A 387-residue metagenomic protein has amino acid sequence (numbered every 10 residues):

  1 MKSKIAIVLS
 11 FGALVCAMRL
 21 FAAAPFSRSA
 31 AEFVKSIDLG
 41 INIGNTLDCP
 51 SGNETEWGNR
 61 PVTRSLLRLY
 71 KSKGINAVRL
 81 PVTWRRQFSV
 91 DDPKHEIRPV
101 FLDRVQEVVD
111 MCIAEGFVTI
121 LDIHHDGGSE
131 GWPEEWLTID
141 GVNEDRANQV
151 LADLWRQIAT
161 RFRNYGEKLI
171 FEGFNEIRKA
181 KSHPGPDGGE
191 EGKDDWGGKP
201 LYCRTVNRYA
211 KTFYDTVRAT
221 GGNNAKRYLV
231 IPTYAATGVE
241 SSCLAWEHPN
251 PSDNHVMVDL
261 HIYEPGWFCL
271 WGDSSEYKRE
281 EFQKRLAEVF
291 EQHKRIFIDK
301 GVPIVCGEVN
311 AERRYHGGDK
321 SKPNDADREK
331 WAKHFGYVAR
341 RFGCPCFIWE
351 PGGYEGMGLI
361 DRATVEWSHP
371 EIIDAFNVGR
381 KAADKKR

Functional and structural regions predicted by a protein language model:
M1-A6: Positively charged n-region of N-terminal signal peptides that target proteins for export
V8-R19: Bacterial N-terminal signal peptides
L20-A77, D92-H95: N-terminal carbohydrate-binding accessory modules
R28-S29, D145-E312, R341-F347: Active-site region of glycoside hydrolase catalytic domains
I43-V62, V90-I97, W136, N143 (+2 more regions): Acidic/histidine-rich helix-loop elements that form or flank divalent-metal/phosphate-binding sites at the catalytic
G58-V78, P93-H125, S129-G173, V206-R218: An active-site-proximal structural segment forming one wall of the substrate-binding cleft that immediately precedes
P61-T83, H293-F297, V338, P345: Catalytic domains of carbohydrate-active enzymes, especially glycoside hydrolases
E281-Q283, A287-V378, A382-A383: Substrate-binding cleft of secreted/luminal carbohydrate-active enzymes
